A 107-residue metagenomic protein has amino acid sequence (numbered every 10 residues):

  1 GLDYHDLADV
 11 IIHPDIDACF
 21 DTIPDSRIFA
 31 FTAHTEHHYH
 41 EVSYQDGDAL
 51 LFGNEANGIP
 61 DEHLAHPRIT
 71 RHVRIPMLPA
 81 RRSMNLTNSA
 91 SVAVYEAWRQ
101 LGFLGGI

Functional and structural regions predicted by a protein language model:
G1-A33, S91-V94, W98-G106: RNA substrate-binding interface of SAM-dependent RNA methyltransferases
I16-F20, E36-H37, A80-S83: A short acidic, often aromatic-flanked loop/helix-cap motif at beta-alpha or helix-coil junctions that lines enzyme
A33-H37, N54-N57, P79: Short glycine-rich anion-binding loops that position phosphate/pyrophosphate groups of nucleotides and phosphorylated
H40-S43: Adenylate-forming
G47-D48: A contiguous loop/helix-start segment that scaffolds small-molecule binding in enzyme catalytic cores
I59-L64: Short, glycine/polar-rich helix-capping loops at beta-to-alpha or helix-loop-helix junctions that flank or form
H66-I107: Structured adenosyl-cofactor binding patch, chiefly the S-adenosyl-L-methionine
